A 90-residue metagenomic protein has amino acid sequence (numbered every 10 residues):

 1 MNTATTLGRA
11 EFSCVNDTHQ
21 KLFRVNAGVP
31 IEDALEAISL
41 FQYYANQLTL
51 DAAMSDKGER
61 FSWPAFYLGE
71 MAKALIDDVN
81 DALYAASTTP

Functional and structural regions predicted by a protein language model:
M1-P90: Sequence/structural signature of long amphipathic alpha-helices that form protein-protein interaction faces
